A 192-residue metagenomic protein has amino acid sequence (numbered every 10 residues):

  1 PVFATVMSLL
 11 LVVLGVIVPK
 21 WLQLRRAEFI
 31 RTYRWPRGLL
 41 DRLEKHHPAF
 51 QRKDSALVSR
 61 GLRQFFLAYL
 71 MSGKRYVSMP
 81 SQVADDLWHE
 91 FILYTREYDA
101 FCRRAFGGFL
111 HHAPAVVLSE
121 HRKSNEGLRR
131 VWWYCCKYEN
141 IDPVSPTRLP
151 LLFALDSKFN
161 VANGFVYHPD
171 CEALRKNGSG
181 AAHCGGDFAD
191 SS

Functional and structural regions predicted by a protein language model:
P1-S192: Acidic, Ser/Thr/Pro-rich intrinsically disordered cytosolic tails and loops of eukaryotic transmembrane proteins
